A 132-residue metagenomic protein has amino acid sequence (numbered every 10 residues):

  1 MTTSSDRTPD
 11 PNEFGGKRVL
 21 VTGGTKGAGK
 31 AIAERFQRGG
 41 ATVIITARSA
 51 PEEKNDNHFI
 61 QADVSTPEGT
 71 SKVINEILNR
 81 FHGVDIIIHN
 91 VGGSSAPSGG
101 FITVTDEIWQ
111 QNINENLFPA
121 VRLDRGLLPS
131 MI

Functional and structural regions predicted by a protein language model:
R18, T25-K26: Conserved glycine-rich cofactor-binding loop
G39-E53: Conserved glycine-rich Rossmann-like NAD(P)H-binding loop of the short-chain dehydrogenase/reductase
A62-K72, D106: The beta1-alpha1 cofactor-binding region of Rossmann-like NAD(H)/NADP(H)-dependent oxidoreductases
E76-H89: A glycine-rich helix->loop->beta "capping" turn within Rossmann-like NAD(P)(H)-dependent oxidoreductase domains
N90-P97: Conserved NAD(P)H cofactor-binding loop of Rossmann-fold oxidoreductase domains
S98-F101, T105-Q110: Substrate-binding pocket helix/loop in short-chain dehydrogenase/reductase
D124-R125: A short, exposed helix-loop element centered on a Lys and neighboring polar residues
